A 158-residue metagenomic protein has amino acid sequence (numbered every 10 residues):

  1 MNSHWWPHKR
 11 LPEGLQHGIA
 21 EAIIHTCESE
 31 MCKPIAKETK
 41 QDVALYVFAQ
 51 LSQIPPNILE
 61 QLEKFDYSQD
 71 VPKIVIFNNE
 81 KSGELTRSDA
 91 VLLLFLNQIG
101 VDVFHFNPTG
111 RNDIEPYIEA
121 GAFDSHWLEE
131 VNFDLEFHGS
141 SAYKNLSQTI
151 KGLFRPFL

Functional and structural regions predicted by a protein language model:
M1-F48, F123-L158: Conserved N-terminal ligand/cofactor-binding loop architecture of enzyme catalytic domains
V47-D66, V71-Y117, G121, S125: Active-site and donor-binding regions of nucleotide-sugar-utilizing enzymes
